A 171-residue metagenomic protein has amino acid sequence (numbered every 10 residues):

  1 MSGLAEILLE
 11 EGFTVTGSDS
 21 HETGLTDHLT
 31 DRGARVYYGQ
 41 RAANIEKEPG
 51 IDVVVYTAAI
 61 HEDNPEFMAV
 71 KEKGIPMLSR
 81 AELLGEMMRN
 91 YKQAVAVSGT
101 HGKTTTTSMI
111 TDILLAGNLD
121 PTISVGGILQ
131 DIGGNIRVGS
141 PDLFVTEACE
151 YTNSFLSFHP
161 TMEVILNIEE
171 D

Functional and structural regions predicted by a protein language model:
M1-L25, L29-R35, G50-V54, E72-I75: ATP-dependent carboxylate-amine ligase
I7, T30, N44-K47, A58-D171: Phosphate-binding loop of NTP-binding sites
V15-D19, V36-Y37, V54-Y56, T122-S124 (+1 more regions): Short, hydrophobic beta-strand segments that form beta-sheet elements in well-ordered domains
H21-T23, R41-A43, H61: Short active-site-proximal "capping" loops at secondary-structure junctions
V36-Q40, L78: Short acidic-hydrophobic, aromatic-tinged amphipathic segments that line or gate anion-handling sites
